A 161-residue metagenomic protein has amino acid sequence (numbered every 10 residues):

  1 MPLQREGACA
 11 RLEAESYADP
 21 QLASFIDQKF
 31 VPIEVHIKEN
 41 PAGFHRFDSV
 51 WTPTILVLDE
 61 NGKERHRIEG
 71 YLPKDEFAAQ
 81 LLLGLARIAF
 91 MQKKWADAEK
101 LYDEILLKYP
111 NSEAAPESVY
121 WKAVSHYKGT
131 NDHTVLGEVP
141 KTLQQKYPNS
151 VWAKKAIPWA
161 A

Functional and structural regions predicted by a protein language model:
M1-Y17: Conserved redox-active cysteine motifs that mediate thiol-disulfide chemistry, especially di-cysteine Cys-X(1-2)-Cys
A14-E76, L81: Thioredoxin-like thiol-disulfide oxidoreductase module
P20, R67-P73, I105-A115, T130 (+1 more regions): Short solvent-exposed coil/turn linkers within tandem alpha-helical repeat scaffolds
H45, A78-S112, K128, K146: Alpha-helical segment of the N-proximal tetratricopeptide repeat
L81, S118-V119, A156: The tetratricopeptide repeat
F90, K122-K128, A161: Specific register positions within alpha-helical solenoid repeats of the TPR/Sel1-like families, i.e., one
A98, V135-L136: Single-residue signature of alpha-solenoid repeat helices
